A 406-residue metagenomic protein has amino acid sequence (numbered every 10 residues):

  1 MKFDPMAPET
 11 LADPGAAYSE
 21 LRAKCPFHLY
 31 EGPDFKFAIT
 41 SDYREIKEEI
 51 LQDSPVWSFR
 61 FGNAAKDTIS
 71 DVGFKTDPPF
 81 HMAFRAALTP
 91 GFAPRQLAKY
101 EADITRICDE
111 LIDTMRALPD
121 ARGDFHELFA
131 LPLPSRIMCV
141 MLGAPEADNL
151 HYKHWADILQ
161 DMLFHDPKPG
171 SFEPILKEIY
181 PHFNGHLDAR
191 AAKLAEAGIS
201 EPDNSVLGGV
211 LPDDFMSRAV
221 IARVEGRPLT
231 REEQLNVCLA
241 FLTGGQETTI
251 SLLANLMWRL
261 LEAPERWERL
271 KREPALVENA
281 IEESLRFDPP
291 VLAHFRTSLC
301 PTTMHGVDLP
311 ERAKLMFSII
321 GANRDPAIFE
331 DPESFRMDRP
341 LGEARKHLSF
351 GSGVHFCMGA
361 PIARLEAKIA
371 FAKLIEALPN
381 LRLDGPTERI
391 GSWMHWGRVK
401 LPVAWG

Functional and structural regions predicted by a protein language model:
M1-G406: Cytochrome P450
